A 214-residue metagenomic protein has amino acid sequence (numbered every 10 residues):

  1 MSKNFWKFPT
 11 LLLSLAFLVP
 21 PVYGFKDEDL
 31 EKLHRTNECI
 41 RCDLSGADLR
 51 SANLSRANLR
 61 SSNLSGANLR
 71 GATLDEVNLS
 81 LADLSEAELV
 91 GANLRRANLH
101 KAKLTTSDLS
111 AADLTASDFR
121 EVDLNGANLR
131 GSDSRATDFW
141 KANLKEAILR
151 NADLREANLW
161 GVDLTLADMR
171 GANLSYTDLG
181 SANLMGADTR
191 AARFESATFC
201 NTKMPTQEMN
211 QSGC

Functional and structural regions predicted by a protein language model:
M1-P9: Bacterial N-terminal signal peptides that target proteins for export
N4, L15-A16, C200: Residue-level detector of alpha-helical hydrophobic segments embedded in or interacting with membranes
F5, V22-G24: Short linear motifs at protein or domain termini
L11-L12, V22: Cleavable N-terminal signal peptides
L12-L15, C214: Short, linear, compositionally biased motifs with a strong N-terminal bias
F25-C214: Tandem repeat scaffolds
